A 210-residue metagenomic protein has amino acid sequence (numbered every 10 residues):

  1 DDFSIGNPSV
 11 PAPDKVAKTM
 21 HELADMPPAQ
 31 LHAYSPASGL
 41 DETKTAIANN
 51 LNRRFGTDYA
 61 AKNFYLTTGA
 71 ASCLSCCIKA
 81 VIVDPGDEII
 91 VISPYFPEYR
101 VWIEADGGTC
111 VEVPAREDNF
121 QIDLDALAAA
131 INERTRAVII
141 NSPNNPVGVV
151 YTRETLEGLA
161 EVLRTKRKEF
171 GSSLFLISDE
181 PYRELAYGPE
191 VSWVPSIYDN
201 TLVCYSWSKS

Functional and structural regions predicted by a protein language model:
D1-G69: N-terminal small-domain helix-loop-helix segment of the aminotransferase-like
F3, S142-N145: Flexible low-complexity scaffold tracts in large eukaryotic assembly proteins
F55-D58, K79-V83: Glycine-rich helix-loop-beta junction characteristic of Rossmann-like nucleotide cofactor-binding loops
D58-F64, P85-E88, R134, S172-S173 (+1 more regions): Short acidic capping loops at alpha-helix termini that bridge into adjacent secondary structure
A70-S75, Y95-Y99: Conserved coil-to-alpha-helix start sites within the AMP-binding
A80-I103: Conserved PLP-anchoring active-site segment centered on the Schiff-base-forming lysine
S93, T109-D118: Short beta-strand->loop structural element characteristic of the AMP-binding/adenylate-forming
E104, V111, Q121-R134, P146-S210: Active-site pre-lysine segment of PLP-dependent enzymes
